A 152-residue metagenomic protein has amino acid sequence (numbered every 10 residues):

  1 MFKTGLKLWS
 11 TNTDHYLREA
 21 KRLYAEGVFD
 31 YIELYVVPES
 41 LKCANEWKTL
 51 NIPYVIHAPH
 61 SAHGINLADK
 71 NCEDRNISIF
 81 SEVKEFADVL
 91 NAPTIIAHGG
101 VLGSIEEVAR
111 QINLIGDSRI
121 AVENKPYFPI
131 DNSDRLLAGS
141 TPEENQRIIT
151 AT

Functional and structural regions predicted by a protein language model:
M1-E82: N-terminal pre-domain/capping segments
N66-T152: Active-site acidic/histidine proton-transfer and metal-coordination neighborhood in alpha/beta enzyme cores
